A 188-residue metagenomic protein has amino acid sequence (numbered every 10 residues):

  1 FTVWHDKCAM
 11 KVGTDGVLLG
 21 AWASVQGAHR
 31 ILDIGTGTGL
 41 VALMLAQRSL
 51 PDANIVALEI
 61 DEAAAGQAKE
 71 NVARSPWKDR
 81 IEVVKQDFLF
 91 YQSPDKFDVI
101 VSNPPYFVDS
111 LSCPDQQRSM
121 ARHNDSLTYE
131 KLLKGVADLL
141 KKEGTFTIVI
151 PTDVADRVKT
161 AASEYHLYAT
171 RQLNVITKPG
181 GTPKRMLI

Functional and structural regions predicted by a protein language model:
F1-G27: Class I SAM-dependent transferase core
W4, V56, E82-V84, T170-L173: General small-molecule cofactor/ligand-binding pocket signal
C8, L127-P183: Conserved Class I SAM-dependent methyltransferase catalytic core
M10-V12, T38, G180: Short glycine/threonine-rich catalytic loop with a Thr-x-Gly-x-Asp
W22-S102, V108-C113: Conserved SAM/SAH cofactor-binding pocket of Class I
P104-G135: Mobile active-site "lid"/loop adjacent to the S-adenosyl-L-methionine
R185-I188: C-terminal lobe and adjacent flexible extensions of AdoMet/dcAdoMet transferase-like proteins
